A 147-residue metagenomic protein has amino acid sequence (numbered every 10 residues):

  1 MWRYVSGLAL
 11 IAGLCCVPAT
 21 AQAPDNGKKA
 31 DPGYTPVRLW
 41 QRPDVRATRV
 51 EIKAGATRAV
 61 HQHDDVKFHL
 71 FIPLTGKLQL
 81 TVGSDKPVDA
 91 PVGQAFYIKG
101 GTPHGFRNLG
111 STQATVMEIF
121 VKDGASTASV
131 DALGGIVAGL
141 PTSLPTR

Functional and structural regions predicted by a protein language model:
S6-C16: Bacterial N-terminal signal peptides
V17-A21: Sec/Tat signal peptide C-region and signal peptidase I cleavage site
D25-D31, P36-R38, D44-R46, E51 (+1 more regions): Double-stranded beta-helix
T48-D64, P87, G100: Conserved short histidine dyad/triad with adjacent acidic residue
T57-A59, G76-T81, A95: Short beta-strand segments in beta-sandwich/barrel cores
V60, L80-T81, H104-G110: Short beta-strand His + acidic residue motifs that chelate non-heme Fe in jelly-roll/DSBH and cupin folds
V66-G83: Glycine- and acidic-residue-biased ligand/ion/polar-headgroup-sensing regions
S84-G101: Short acidic-glycine-tyrosine-enriched beta hairpin
